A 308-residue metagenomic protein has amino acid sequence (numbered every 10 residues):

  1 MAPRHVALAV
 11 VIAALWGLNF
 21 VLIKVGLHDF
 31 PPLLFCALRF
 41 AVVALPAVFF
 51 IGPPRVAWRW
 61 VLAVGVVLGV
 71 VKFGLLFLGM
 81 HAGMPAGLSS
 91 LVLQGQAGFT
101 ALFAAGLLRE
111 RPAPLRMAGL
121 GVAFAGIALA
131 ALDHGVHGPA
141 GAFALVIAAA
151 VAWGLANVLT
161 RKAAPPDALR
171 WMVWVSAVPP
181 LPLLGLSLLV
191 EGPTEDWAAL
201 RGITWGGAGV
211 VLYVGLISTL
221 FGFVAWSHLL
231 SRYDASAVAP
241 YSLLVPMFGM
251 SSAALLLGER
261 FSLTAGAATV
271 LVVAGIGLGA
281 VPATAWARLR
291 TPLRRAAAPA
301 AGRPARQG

Functional and structural regions predicted by a protein language model:
M1-L34, G135-K162, L181-G185, A287-G308: Glycine-/small-residue-enriched transmembrane alpha-helix faces in small-molecule transporters and effluxers
R4-H5, P31-A47, A63, G119-V122 (+5 more regions): Hydrophobic alpha-helical transmembrane segments of multi-pass integral membrane proteins, especially transporters
A13, C36-L38, S89-G95, L159-L181 (+2 more regions): Helix-helix packing/entry segments at the starts of transmembrane helices
A14-I23, V48-L93, F99-F103, V122 (+2 more regions): Specific transmembrane alpha-helical segments of multi-pass solute transporters/efflux pumps, especially DMT/EamA
L22-D29, H81-A82, A128-G141, V190-G206 (+3 more regions): Membrane-interface helix termini and inter-helical loops of multi-pass transporters
G26, F35, G79, G106-L108 (+6 more regions): Hydrophobic/aromatic residues within transmembrane alpha-helices of multi-pass small-molecule transporters
L34-L45, L68, F77-R111, A149 (+1 more regions): Specific alpha-helical transmembrane segments that line the substrate/conduction pathway and gating interfaces
A41, A47, F103, P112-L132 (+4 more regions): Hydrophobic transmembrane alpha-helices of multi-pass small-molecule transport proteins
